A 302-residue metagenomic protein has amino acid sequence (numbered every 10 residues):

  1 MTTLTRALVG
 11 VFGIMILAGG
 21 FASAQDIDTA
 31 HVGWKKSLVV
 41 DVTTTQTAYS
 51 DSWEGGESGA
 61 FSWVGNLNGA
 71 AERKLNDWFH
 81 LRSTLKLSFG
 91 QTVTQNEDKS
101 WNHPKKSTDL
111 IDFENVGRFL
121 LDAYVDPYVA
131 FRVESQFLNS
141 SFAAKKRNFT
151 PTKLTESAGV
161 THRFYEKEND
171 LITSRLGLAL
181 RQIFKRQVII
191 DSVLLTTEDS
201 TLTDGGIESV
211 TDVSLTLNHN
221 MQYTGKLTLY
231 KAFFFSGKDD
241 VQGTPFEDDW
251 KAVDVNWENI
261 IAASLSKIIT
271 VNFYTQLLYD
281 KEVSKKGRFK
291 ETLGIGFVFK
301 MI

Functional and structural regions predicted by a protein language model:
Q25-D28, G69-D77, N115-A123, G159-K167 (+3 more regions): Outer-membrane beta-barrel proteins
L38-V40, S83, V129, A158 (+3 more regions): Membrane-embedded beta-strand positions of outer-membrane beta-barrel proteins
V42-A48, L87-V93, V133-N139, F164 (+4 more regions): Transmembrane beta-strands of outer-membrane beta-barrel pores
T44-N66, Q95-P104: Surface-exposed strand-loop-strand hairpins of Gram-negative outer-membrane beta-barrel proteins
F79-L81, Y124-P127, K167-I172, H219-Y223 (+1 more regions): Repeated loop/turn-to-beta-strand initiation elements of outer-membrane beta-barrel proteins
D98-G206: Outer-membrane pore/translocation modules
L171-T173, G177-S264: Outer-membrane beta-barrel transmembrane domain signature
F289-I302: Outer-membrane beta-barrel "beta-signal"
